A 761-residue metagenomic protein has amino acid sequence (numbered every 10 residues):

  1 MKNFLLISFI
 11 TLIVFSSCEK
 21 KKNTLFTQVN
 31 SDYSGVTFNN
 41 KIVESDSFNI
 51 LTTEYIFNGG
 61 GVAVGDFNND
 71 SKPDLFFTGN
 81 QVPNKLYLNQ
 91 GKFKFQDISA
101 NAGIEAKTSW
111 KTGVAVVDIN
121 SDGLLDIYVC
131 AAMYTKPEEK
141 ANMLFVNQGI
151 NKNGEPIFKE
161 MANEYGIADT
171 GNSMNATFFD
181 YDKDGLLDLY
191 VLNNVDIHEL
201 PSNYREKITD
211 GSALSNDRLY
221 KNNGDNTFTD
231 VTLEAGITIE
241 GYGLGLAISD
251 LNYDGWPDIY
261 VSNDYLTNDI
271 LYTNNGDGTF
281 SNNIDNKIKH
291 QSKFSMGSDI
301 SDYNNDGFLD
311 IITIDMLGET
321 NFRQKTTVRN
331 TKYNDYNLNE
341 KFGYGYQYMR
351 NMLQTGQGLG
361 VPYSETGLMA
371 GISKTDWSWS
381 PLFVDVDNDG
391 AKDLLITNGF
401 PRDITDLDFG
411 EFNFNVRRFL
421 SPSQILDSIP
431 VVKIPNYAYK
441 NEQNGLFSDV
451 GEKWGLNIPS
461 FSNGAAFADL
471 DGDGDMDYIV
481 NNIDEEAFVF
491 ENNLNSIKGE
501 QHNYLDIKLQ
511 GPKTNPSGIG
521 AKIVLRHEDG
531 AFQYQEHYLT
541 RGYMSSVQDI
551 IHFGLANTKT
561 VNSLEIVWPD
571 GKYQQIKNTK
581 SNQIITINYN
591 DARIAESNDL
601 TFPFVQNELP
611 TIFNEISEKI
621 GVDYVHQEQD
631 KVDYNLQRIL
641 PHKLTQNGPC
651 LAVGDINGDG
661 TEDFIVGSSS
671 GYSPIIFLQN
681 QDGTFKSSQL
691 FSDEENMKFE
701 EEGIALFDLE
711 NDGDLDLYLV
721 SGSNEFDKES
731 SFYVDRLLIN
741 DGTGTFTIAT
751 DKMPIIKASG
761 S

Functional and structural regions predicted by a protein language model:
M1-N23: Bacterial Sec-dependent N-terminal signal peptides
C18-L25, Y33-S34, E44-I50, V431-Y437 (+2 more regions): Gly/Ser/Thr/Pro-enriched helix-cap/hinge segments flanking short amphipathic alpha-helices
F26, K72-G79, G123-A131, L189-N193 (+9 more regions): Hydrophobic beta-strand segments that make up the repeating blades of beta-propeller and related beta-repeat
F26, P83-I98, E138-E160, H198-V231 (+9 more regions): Beta-propeller blade repeat segments, especially FG-GAP/WD-type strand-to-loop junctions in 6- to 7-bladed propeller
F38-G61, N80, G103-V116, E164-T177 (+13 more regions): Repeat-based blade/solenoid architectures
G59-N69, L88, K111-L124, M143-V146 (+16 more regions): Beta-propeller blade termini
N101-I104, S109-A115, I119, L124 (+7 more regions): Asp-box/WD-like beta-propeller blade repeats and closely related beta-sheet repeat scaffolds
C130-E138, N193-S212, G318-G343, F400-P430 (+1 more regions): Short, conserved, GDST-rich strand-edge loop motifs in beta-rich repeat architectures
